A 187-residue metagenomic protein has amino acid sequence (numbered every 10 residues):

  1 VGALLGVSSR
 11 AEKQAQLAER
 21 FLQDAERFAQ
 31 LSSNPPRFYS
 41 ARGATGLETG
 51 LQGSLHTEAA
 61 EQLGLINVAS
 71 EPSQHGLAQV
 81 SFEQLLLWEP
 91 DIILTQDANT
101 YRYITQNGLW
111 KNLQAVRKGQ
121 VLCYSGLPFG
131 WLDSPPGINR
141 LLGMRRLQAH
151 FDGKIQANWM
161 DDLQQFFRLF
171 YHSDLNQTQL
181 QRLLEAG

Functional and structural regions predicted by a protein language model:
V1-G187: N-terminal ligand-binding lobe of clamshell/alpha-beta domains
